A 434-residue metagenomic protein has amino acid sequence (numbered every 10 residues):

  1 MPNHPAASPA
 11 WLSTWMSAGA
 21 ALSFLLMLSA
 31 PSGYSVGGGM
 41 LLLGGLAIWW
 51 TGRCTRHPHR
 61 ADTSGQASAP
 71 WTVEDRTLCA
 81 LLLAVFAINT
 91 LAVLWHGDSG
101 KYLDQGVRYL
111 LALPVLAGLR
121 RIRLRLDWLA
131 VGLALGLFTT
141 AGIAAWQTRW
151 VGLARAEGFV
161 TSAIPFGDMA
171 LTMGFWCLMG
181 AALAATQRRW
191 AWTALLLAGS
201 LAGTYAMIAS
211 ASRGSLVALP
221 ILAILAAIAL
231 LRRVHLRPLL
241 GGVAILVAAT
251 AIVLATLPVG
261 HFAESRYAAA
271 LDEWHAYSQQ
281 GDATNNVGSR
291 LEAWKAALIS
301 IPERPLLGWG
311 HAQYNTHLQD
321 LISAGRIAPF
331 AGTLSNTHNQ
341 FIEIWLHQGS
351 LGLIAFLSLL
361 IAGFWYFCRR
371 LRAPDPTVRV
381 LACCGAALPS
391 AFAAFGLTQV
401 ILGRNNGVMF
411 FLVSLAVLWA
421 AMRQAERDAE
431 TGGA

Functional and structural regions predicted by a protein language model:
M1-L91, L111, R121-D127, V131 (+3 more regions): Transmembrane signal-anchor hairpin modules in multi-pass inner-membrane enzymes, especially those that act on
P2, L22-F24, G44-A47, R121-L153 (+5 more regions): Alpha-helical transmembrane segments of multi-pass inner-membrane proteins
L42-I48, A223, L359-A362, G385-A434: Transmembrane alpha-helices of multi-pass inner-membrane enzymes
R53, A112, P220-A244: Perimembrane helix-loop-helix junctions
R76-A87, H96-R121, D127-L137, A141 (+1 more regions): Aromatic-anchored transmembrane helix interface
Y205, A209, L230-G281, K295-E303 (+1 more regions): A membrane-periplasm/extracellular boundary helix in multi-pass inner-membrane enzymes that assemble envelope glycans
G281-K295, E303, L307-Q348: Long extracytoplasmic/lumenal interhelical loops at the membrane interface of multi-pass membrane proteins
A324, Q348-S390: Hydrophobic transmembrane alpha-helices and their immediate junctions
